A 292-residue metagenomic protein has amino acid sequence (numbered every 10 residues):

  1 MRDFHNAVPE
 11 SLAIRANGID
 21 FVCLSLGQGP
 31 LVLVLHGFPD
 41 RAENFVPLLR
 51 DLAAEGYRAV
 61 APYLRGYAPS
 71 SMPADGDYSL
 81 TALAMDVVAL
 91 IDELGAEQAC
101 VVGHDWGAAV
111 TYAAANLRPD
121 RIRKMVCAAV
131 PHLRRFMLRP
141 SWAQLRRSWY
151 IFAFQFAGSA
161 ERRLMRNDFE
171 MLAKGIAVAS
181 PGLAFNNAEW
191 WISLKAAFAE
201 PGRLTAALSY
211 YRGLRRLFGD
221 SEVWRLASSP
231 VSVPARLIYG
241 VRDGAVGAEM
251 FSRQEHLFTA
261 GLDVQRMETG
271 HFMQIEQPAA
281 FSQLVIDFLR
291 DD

Functional and structural regions predicted by a protein language model:
M1-A13, I19-F21, V60, Y67-V102 (+3 more regions): Flexible "cap/lid" subdomain of the alpha/beta-hydrolase fold that forms the substrate-access gate
A16-N17, L26-Q28, M267-E268: A short, compositionally biased micro-patch
L24-S71: Conserved HGGG/HGGXW glycine-rich cap/lid loop of the alpha/beta-hydrolase fold
H36-P39, F198, E276: Conserved residues at beta->alpha junctions
F45-V46, G247-F251, P278-A279: Conserved strand-to-helix beginnings and helix N-cap segments that scaffold or border functional pockets
T269-P278, S282: Catalytic histidine-centered segment of alpha/beta-hydrolase-like enzymes
V285, L289-D292: Short, hydrophobic alpha-helical segments
